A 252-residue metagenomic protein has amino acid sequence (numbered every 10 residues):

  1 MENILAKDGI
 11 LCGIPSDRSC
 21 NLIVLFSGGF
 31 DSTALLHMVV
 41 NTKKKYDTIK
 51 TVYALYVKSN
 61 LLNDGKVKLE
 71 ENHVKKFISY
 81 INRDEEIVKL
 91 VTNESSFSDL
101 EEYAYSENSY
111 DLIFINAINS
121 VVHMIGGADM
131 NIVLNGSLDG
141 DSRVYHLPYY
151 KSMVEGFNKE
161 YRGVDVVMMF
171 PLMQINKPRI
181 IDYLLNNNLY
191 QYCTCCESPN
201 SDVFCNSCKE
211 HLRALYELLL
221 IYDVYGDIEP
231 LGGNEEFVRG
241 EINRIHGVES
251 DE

Functional and structural regions predicted by a protein language model:
M1-E252: Nucleotide-activated chemistry modules centered on ATP-dependent adenylation/adenylyltransferase
